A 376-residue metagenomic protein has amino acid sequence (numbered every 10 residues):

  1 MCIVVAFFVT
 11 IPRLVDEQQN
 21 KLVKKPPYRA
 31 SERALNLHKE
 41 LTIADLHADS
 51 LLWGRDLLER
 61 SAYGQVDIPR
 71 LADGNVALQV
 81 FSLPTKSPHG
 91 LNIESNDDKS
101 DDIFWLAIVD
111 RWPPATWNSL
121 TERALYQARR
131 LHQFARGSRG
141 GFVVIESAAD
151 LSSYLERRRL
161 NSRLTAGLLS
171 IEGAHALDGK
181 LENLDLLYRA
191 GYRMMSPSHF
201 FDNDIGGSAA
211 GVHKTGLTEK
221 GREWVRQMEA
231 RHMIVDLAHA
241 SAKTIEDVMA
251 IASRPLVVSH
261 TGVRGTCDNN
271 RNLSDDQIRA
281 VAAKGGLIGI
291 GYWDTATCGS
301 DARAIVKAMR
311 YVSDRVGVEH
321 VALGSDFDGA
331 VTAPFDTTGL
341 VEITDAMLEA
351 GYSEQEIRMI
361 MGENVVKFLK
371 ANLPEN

Functional and structural regions predicted by a protein language model:
M1-V212, D268-L323, F327-N376: N-terminal hydrophobic targeting/anchoring segments and the immediately downstream early-domain regions of hydrolases
P197-D275, G289-D294: Active-site core of metal-dependent hydrolases
